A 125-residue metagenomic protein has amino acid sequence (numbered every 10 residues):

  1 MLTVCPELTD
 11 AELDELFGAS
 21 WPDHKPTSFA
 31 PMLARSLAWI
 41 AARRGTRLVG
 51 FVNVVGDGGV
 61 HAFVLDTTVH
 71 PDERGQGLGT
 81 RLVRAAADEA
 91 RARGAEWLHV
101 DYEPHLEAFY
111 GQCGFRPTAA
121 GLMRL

Functional and structural regions predicted by a protein language model:
M1-T27, P31, G121: Short amphipathic alpha-helix that is part of the acyltransferase structural core
T27-T68: A conserved beta-strand-loop-helix scaffold within acyl/acetyltransferase catalytic domains
V60, E96, R116: Short acidic/polar active-site loop segments enriched in Thr and Asp
H70, E103: Residue-level recognition of the GNAT/N-acetyltransferase active site
E73, G77-A85: Conserved acetyl-CoA pyrophosphate-binding loop and the N-cap/start of the following alpha-helix in GNAT-like
V83, A90-Y102: Conserved GNAT acetyl-CoA-binding A-motif
H99-D101, G111, R116-L125: Conserved catalytic-core motifs of GNAT/GCN5-like acyltransferases
